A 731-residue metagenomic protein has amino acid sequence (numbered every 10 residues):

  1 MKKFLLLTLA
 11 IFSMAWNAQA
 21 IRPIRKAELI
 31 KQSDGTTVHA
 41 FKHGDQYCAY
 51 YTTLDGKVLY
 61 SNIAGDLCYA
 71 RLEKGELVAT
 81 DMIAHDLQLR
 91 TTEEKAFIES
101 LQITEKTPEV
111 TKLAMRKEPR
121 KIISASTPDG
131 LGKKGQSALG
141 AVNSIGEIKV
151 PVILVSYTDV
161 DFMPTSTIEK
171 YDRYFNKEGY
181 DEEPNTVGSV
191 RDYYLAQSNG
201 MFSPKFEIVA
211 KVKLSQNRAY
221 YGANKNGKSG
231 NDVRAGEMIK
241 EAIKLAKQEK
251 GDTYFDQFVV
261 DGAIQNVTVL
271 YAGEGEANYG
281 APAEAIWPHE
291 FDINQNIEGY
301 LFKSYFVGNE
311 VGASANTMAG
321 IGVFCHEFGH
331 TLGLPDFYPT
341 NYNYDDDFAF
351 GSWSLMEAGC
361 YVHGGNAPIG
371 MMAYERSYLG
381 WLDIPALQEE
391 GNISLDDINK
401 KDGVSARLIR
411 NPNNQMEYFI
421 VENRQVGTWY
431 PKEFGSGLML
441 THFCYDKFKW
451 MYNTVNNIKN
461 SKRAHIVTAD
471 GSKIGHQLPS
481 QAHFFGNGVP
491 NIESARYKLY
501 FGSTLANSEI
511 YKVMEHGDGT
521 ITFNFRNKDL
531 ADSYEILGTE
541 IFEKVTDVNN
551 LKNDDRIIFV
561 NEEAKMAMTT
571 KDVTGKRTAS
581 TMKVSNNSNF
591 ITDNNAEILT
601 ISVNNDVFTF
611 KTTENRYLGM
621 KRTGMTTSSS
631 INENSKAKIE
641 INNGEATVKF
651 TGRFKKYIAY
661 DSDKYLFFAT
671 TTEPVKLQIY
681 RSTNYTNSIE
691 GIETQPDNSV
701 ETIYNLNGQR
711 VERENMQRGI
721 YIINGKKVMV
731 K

Functional and structural regions predicted by a protein language model:
M1-R22: Bacterial Sec-dependent N-terminal signal peptides
W16, N687-K731: C-terminal outer-membrane/trafficking sorting elements
Q19-E178, D446-F448, G475-S533: N-terminal low-structure segments adjacent to metalloprotease catalytic domains across cellular compartments
I30-K31, L72, Q88-C325, Y342-N343 (+3 more regions): Zn2+-dependent metallopeptidase catalytic core
H39-A40, V150-L154, N266-Y271, G322-V323 (+4 more regions): Structural recognition of the beta-strand scaffold that forms the well-ordered cores of secreted hydrolase catalytic
P184-A196, G200, Y279-S314, L382-Y534: Non-catalytic C-terminal accessory/binding modules of secreted extracellular proteins
A313-R376: The catalytic-center signature of Zn2+-dependent metalloproteases
D532-T686: Lectin-like carbohydrate-binding module/patch detector with strong preference for beta-trefoil
